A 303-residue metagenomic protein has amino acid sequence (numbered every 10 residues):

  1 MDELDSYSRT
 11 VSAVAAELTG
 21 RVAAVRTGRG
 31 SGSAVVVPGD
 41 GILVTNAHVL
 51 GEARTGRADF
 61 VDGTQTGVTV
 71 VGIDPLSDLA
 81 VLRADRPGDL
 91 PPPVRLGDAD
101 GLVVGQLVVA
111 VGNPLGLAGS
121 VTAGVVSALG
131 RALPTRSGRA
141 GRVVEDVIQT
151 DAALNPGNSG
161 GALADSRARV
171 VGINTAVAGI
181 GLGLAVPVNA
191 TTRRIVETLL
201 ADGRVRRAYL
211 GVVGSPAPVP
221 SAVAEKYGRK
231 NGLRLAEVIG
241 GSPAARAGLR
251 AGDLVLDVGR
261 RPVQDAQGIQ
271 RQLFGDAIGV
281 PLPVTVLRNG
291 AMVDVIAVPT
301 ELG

Functional and structural regions predicted by a protein language model:
M1-A224, R229-N231, F274, L302-G303: Serine-dependent protease modules
G56, L282-V284: Short polybasic amphipathic segments
A153, T198-Q272, V280, L287-G303: PDZ/PDZ-like groove recognition
